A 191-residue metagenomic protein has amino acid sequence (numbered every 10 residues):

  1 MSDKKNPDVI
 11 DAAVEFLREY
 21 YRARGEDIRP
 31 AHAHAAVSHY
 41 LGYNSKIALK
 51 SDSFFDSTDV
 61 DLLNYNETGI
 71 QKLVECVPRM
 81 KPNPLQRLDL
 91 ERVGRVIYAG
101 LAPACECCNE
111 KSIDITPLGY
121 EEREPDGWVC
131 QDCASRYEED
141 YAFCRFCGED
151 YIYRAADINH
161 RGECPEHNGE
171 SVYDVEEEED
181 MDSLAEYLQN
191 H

Functional and structural regions predicted by a protein language model:
M1-I97: C-terminal alpha-helical interaction appendages
S45, D114, C130, C164-P165 (+1 more regions): Alpha-helix N-cap recognition
N83-P117: A mid-sequence interfacial segment
L101-C105, D126-C130, Y141-C144, R161: Residues immediately within or flanking Cys/His clusters that coordinate Zn2+ in small zinc-binding modules
E106-E110, D132, F146, E163-E166: Short, cysteine/histidine-rich loop/knuckle motifs that typically chelate Zn2+
E110-T116, E138-E139, E149-A155, G169-Y173: Short functional micro-motifs and their immediate structural scaffolds
G119-R136, D157-V172: Cysteine-rich micro-motifs
V172-H191: Short, intrinsically disordered terminal segments enriched in charged and Pro/Gly residues
